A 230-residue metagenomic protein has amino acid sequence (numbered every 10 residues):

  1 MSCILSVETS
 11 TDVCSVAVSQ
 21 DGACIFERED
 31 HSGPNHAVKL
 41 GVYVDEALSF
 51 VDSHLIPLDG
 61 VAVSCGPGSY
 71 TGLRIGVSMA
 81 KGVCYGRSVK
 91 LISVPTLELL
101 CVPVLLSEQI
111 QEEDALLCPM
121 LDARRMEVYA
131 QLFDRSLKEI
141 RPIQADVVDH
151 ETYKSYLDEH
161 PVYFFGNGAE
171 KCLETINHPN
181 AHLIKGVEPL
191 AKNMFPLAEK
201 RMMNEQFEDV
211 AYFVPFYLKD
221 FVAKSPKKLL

Functional and structural regions predicted by a protein language model:
M1-C65: N-terminal beta-alpha supersecondary unit
A23, N35, K90-P189, Y217 (+1 more regions): Surface "functional belts" at beta-alpha junctions
H31-K39, Y70, R74, S78 (+2 more regions): Residues at secondary-structure transition points
A47-V51, G86, V104, A191-M202: Stable alpha-helical structural segments in soluble proteins, enriched in small hydrophobic residues
V51-L58, Y85-V94, I110-E112: Phosphate-handling active-site elements
A62-T96: DPxDG-like acidic metal-binding loop motif
I140, I184-L230: Acyltransferase
